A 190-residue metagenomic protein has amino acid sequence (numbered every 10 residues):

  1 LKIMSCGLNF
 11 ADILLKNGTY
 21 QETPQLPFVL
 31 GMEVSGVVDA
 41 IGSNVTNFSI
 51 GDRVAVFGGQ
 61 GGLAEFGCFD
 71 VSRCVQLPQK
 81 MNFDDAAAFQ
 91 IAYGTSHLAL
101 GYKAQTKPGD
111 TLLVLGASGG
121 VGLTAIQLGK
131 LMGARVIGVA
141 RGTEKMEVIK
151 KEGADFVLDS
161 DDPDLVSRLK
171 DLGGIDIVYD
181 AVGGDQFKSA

Functional and structural regions predicted by a protein language model:
L1-G7, T19-G61: Glycine-rich beta-strand-centered segment in the early N-terminal region that forms part of a ligand/cofactor-binding
M4-S5, R73-K103: Extended, non-globular alpha-helical segments
S5, D52-R53, F66, T111 (+1 more regions): Residue-level marker of beta-strand positions
A11-N17: Cytochrome P450 core scaffold surrounding the K-helix E-X-X-R motif and the conserved "meander" helix-loop region
S49, Q79-D84, Q105-T111, G173: Short helix-loop-beta connector
G58-V71: A structural motif shared across PLP-dependent enzymes of the aminotransferase-like
A87, Y93-P163: Mid-domain Rossmann-like dinucleotide-binding core that forms the NAD(H)/NADP(H) cofactor-binding site
I137, E152-A190: Glycine-rich cofactor phosphate-binding loops and adjacent beta1-alpha1 units of small-molecule cofactor enzyme domains
